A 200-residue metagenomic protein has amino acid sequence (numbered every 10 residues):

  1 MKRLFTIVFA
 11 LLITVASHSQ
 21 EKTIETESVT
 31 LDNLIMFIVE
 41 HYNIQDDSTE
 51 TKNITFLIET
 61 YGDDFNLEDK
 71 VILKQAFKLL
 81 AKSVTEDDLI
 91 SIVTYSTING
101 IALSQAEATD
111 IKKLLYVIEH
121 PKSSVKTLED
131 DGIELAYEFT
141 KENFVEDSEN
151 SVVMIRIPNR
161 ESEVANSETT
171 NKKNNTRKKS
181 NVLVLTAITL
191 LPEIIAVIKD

Functional and structural regions predicted by a protein language model:
K2-T6, S17-T55, G62-D69: Acidic, polar low-complexity linker/tail segments
T23-V39, G100, K113-V152, V182-K199: Von Willebrand factor
V29-N33, S83-E86, I157-D200: VWA/integrin I-like adhesion module and closely mimicked acidic/polar interface patches used
I44-S48, A81-V84, T140-S148: Surface-exposed acidic, glycine-flexible loop patches that form ligand/cofactor-binding and adhesion interfaces
E50-A106, S151-I155: Von Willebrand factor
F56-Y61, I92, A136, D147-K172: DG-centered beta-turn motif at the end of beta-strands
L89-K122, V164-T170: Short beta-strand-loop
